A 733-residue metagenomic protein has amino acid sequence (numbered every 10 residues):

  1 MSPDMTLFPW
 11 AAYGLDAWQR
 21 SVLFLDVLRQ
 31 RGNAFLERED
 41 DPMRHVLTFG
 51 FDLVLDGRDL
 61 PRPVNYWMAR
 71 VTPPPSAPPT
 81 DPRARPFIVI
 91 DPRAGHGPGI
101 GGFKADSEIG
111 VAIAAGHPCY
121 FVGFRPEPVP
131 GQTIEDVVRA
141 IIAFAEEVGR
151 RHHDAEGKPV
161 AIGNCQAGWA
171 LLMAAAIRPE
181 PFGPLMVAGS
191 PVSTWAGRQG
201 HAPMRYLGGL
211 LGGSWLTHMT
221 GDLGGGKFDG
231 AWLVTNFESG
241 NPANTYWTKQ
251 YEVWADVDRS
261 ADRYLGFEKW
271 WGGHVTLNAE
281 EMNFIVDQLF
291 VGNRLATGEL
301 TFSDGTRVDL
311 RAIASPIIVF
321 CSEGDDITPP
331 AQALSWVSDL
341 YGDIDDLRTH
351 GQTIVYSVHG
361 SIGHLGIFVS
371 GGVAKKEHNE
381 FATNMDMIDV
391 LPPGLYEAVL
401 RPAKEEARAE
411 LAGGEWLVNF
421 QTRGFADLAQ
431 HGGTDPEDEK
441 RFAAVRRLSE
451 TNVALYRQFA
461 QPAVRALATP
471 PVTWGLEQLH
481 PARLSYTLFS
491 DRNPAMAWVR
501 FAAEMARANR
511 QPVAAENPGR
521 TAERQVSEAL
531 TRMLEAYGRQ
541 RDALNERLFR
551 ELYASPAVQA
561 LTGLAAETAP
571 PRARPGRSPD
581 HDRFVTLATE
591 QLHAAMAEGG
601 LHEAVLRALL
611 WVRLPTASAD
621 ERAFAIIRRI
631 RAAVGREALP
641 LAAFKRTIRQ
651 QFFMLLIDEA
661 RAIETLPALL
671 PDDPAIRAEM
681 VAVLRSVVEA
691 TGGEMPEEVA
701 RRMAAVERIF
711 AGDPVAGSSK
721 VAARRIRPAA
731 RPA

Functional and structural regions predicted by a protein language model:
M1-Q30, R150, D154-A155, L171-E280 (+2 more regions): Alpha/beta-hydrolase-fold enzymes
S2-M5, R125, F290, R294-A296 (+4 more regions): Alpha/beta-hydrolase-fold serine-hydrolase catalytic core, especially in secreted/extracellular enzymes
D41-P128: Short, surface-exposed "cap/lid" segments of acyl-processing enzymes
Q132-R150: Alpha/beta-hydrolase active-site loop
H152-Q166: Alpha/beta-hydrolase fold nucleophile elbow
A161-G163, A188, F320: Short beta-strand immediately N-terminal to the catalytic nucleophile in serine-hydrolase-like folds
I313, V319-C321, D325: Short beta-strand/loop motif that positions the catalytic acidic residue of the alpha/beta-hydrolase fold
T568-A733: Small-residue-enriched hydrophobic alpha-helices in membranes
